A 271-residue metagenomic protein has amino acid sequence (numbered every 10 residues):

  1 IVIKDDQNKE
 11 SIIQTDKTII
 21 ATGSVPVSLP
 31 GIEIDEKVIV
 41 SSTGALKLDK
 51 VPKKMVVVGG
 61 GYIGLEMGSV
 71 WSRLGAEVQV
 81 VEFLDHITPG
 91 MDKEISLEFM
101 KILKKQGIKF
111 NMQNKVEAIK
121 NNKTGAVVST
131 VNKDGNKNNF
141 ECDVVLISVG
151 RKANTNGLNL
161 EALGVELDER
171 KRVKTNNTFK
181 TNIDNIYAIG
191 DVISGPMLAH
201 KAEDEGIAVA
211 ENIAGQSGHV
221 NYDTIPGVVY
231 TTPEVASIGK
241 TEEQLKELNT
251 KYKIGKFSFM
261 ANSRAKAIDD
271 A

Functional and structural regions predicted by a protein language model:
I1, D5, I13, L74-N177 (+2 more regions): A Rossmann-like FAD-binding core segment of flavoenzymes
V2-V38: Glycine/serine-rich phosphate-binding loop and adjoining beta1-alpha1 elements at the start of nucleotide-handling
I20-A21, V57, I147-S148: Redox-cofactor binding/interface segments in oxidoreductases and associated redox assembly factors
S24-P26, L46, K50, Y62 (+2 more regions): Residue-level detector of alpha-helix initiation sites
D35-V51, N138-A214, H219-V220: FAD-site-proximal beta/loop scaffold in flavoenzymes
V38, D49-H86, G90-M91, L198: Rossmann-like NAD(P)H-binding beta-loop-alpha module
D92-E94, K105, V116-A118, N154 (+1 more regions): Mid-to-C-terminal Rossmann-like scaffold of FAD/NAD(P)H-dependent oxidoreductases
